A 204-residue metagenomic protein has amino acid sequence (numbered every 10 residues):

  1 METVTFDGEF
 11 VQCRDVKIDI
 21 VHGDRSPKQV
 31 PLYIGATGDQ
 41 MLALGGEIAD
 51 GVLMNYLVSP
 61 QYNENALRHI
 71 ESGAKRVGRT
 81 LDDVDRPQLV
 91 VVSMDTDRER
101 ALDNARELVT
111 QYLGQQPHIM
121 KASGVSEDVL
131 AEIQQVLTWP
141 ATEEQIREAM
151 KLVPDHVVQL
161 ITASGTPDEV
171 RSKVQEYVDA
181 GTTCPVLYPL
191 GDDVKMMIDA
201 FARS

Functional and structural regions predicted by a protein language model:
M1-G23, N63-R68, S72-E176: An alpha-helical appendage that flanks or caps ligand/catalytic pockets
C13-D15, K28-G35, A49: Aromatic- and glycine-enriched pocket-lining scaffold segments that form the walls of small-molecule binding clefts
L32-G35, V52-M54, V84-V91, P185-L187: Hydrophobic faces of well-ordered beta-strands that scaffold small-molecule active sites in alpha/beta enzyme cores
T37-D39: Short glycine-enriched loops at secondary-structure junctions
L42-G46, Q175: Alpha-helical segments flanking ligand/cofactor-binding loops in enzyme cores
E47-I48, A180-G181: Structural motif
Y56-V58, P189-L190: Short secondary-structure boundary segments
N63-E71, D193-S204: C-terminal helical cap(s) of enzyme catalytic domains, especially alpha/beta-barrels
